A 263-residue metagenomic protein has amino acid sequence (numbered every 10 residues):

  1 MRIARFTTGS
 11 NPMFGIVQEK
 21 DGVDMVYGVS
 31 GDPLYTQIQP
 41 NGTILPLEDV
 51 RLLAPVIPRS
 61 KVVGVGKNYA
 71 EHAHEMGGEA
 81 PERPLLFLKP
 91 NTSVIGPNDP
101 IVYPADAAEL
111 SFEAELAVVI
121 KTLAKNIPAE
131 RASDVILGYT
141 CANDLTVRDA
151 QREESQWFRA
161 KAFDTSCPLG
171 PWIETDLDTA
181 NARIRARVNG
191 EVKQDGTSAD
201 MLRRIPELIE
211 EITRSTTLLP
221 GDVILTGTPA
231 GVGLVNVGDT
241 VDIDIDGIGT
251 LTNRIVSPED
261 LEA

Functional and structural regions predicted by a protein language model:
M1-P84, L177-T179, R185-R187, E191-V192 (+2 more regions): N-terminal non-catalytic cap/leader segment that marks the start of a structured domain
T8, H72, G78, R148-A263: Catalytic-pocket segment enriched in acidic/His residues
L53-A54, E75-G77, I101-L110, A124-R131 (+3 more regions): A generic local secondary-structure boundary/capping motif
I57, G96, S111-E113, L219 (+1 more regions): Residue-level recognition of short, solvent-exposed, well-ordered loop/turn junctions that link secondary-structure
A80-P97, F112, D242-D246: Structural signature of FAD isoalloxazine-binding scaffolds in flavoprotein oxidoreductases
F87, A117-T122, I209-E210: Short, conserved beta-strand element in jelly-roll/cupin
E115-V119, T140, R185: Residues embedded in well-ordered beta-strands
